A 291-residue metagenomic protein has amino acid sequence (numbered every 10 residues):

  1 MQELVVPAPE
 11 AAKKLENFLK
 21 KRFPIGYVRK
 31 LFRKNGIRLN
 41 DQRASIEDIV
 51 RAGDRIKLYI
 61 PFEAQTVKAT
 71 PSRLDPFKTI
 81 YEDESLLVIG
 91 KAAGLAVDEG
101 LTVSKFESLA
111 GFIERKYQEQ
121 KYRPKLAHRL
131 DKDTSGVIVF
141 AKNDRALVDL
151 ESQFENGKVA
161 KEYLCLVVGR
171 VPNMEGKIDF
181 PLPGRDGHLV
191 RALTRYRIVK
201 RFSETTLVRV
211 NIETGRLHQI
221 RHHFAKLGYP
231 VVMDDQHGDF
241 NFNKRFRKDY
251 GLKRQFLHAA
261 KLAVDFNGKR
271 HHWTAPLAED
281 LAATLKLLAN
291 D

Functional and structural regions predicted by a protein language model:
M1-L193, R270, E279-L288: RNA pseudouridine synthases
R38, I80-Y81, A225, A263-D265: A general beta-strand register signal
D41-R43, R197, S203-N211: Short histidine-centered loop motifs in beta-beta connectors
F106-I113, D144-A146, E204-A263: Pseudouridine synthase
P183-R185, V199, N211, D265: A generic structural motif
R201-E204, Q236, A278-N290: Beta-strand-rich ligand-recognition modules
